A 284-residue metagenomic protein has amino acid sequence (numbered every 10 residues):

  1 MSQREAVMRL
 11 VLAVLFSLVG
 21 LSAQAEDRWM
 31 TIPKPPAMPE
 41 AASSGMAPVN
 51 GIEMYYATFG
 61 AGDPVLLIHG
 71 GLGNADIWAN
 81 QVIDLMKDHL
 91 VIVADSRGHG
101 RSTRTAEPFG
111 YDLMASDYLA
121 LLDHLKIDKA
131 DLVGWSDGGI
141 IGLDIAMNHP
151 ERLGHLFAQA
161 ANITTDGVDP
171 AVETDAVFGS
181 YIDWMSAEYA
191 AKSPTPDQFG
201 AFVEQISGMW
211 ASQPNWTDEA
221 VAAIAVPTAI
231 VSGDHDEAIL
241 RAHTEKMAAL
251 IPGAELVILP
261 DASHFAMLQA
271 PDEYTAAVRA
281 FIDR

Functional and structural regions predicted by a protein language model:
L10, L15, L21-D63, D88 (+1 more regions): Alpha/beta-hydrolase fold catalytic core
I52-R101: Conserved HGGG/HGGXW glycine-rich cap/lid loop of the alpha/beta-hydrolase fold
F59, V93-V133: Active-site loop/oxyanion-hole signature of alpha/beta-hydrolase fold enzymes
I140-N148, G154-A187: Flexible "cap/lid" loop of the alpha/beta hydrolase fold
Q205-A220: Active-site nucleophile elbow and catalytic-triad environment of alpha/beta-hydrolase enzymes
I224, I230-S232: Short beta-strand/loop motif that positions the catalytic acidic residue of the alpha/beta-hydrolase fold
H235-I239: Acidic catalytic loop of the alpha/beta-hydrolase fold
P260-R284: Catalytic active-site module of serine/aspartate enzymes centered on a nucleophile-bearing elbow/loop
